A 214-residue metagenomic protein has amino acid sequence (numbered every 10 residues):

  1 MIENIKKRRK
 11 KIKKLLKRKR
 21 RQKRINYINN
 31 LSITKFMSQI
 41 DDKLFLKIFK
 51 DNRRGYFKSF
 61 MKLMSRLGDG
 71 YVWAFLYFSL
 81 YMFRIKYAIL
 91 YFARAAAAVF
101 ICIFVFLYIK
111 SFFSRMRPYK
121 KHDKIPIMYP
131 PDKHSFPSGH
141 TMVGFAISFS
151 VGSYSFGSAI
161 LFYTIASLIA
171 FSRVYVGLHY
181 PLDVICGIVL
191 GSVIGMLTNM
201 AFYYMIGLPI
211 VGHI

Functional and structural regions predicted by a protein language model:
I2, K6-D132, M142-I169: Hydrophobic alpha-helical bundle signature of multipass membrane enzymes
D123-I214: Membrane-embedded catalytic cores of phosphoryl/pyrophosphoryl-handling enzymes
